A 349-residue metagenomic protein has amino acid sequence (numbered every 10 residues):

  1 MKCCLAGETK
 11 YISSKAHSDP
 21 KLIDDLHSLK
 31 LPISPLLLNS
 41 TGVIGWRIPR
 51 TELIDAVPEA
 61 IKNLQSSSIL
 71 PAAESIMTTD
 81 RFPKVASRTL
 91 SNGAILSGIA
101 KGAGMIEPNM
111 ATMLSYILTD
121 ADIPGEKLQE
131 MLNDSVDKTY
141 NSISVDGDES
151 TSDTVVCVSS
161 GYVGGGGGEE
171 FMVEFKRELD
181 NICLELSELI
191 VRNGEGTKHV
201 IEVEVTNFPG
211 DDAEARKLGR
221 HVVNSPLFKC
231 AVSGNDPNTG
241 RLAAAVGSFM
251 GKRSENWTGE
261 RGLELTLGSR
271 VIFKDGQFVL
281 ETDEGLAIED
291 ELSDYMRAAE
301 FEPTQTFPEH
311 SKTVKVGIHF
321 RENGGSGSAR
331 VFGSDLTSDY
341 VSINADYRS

Functional and structural regions predicted by a protein language model:
M1-H17, S28-S349: A structural signal for small-residue-enriched, beta-sheet-centric alpha/beta enzyme cores and oligomeric scaffold folds
D19-K21: Active-site-surrounding "flap" and adjacent substrate/cofactor-binding loops of secreted or lumenal enzymes, prototyped
D25: Flexible active-site lid/hinge loop adjacent to a nucleotide/diphosphate and Mg2+-phosphate binding pocket
